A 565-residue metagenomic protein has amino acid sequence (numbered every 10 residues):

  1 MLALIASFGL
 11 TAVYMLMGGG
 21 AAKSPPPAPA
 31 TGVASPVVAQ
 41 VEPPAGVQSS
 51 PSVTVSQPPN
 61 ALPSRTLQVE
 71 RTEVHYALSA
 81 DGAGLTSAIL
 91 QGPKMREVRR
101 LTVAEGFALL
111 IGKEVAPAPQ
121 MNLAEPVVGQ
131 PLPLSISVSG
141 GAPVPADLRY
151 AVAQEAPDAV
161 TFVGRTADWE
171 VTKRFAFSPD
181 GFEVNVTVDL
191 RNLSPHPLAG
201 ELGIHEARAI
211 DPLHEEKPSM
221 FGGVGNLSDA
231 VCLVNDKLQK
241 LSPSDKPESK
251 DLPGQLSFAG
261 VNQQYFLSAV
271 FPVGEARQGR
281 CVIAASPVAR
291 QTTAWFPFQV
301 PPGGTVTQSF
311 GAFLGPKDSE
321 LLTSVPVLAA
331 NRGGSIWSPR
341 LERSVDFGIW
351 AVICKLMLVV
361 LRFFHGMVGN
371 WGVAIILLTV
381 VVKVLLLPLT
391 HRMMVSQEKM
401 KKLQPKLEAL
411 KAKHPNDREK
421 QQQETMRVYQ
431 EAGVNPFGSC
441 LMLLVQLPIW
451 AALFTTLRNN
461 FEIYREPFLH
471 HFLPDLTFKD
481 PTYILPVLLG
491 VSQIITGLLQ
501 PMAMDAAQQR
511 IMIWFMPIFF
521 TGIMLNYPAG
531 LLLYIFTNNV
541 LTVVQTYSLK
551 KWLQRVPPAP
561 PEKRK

Functional and structural regions predicted by a protein language model:
M1-T31, L78, V186-D189, D211-F221 (+1 more regions): Helix-loop-helix
L16-F107, T166, K565: Juxtamembrane extramembrane loops of integral membrane proteins
P26-A30, V37, V41-A45, S49-S52 (+7 more regions): Generic low-complexity segments that are intrinsically disordered, proline-rich and/or Lys/Arg-biased
Q40-P44, S52-T54, R149-E155, P272-R277 (+1 more regions): Generic detector of short, locally flexible boundary/turn motifs and exposed helical patches
P51-V53, P59-L62, D158-V160, K173-R174 (+5 more regions): Short secondary-structure boundary micro-motifs
T66, P247, D251, L267-V270 (+4 more regions): Hydrophobic alpha-helical segments with strong N-terminal bias
E70-P339: Soluble non-transmembrane domains of integral membrane proteins
